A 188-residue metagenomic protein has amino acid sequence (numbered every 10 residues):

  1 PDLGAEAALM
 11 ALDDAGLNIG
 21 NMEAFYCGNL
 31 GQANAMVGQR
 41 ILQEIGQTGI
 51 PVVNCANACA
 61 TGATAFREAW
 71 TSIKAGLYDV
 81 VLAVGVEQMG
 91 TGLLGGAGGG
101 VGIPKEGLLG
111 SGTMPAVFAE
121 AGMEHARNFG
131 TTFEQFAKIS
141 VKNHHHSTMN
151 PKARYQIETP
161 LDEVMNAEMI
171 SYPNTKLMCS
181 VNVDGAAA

Functional and structural regions predicted by a protein language model:
P1-A15: Short catalytic helix/loop segments, enriched in acidic residues and glycine and frequently bearing histidine
D13, Q43, R127: Short polybasic/polar patches that bind polyanions
L17-G20, A35-M36, Q47-A188: Acyl-thioester C-C bond-transforming condensing/cleaving domain
N21-N29: Short glycine-rich phosphate-binding loop at a beta-alpha junction
N29-R40: A structural motif shared across PLP-dependent enzymes of the aminotransferase-like
I41-Q47: Glycine- and aromatic-enriched membrane alpha-helices
